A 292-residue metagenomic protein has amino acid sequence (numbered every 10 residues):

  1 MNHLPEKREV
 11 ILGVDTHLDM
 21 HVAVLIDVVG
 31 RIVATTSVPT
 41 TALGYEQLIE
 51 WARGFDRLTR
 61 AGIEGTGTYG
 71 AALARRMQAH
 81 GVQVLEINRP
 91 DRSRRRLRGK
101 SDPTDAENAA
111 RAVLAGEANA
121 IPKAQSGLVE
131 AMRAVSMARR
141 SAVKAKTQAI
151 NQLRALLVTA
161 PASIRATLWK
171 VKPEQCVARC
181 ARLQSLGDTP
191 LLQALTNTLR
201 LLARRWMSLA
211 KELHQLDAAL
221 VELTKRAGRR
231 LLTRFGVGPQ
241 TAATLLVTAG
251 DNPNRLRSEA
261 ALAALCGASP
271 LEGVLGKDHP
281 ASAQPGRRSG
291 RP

Functional and structural regions predicted by a protein language model:
M1-P292: A detector of single, family-specific signature residues that are central to catalytic or substrate-handling motifs
